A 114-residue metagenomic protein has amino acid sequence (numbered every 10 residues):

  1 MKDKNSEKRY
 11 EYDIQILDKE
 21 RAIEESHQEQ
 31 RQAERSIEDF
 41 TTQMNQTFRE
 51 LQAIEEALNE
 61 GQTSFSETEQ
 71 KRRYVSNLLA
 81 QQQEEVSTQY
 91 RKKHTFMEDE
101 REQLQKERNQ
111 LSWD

Functional and structural regions predicted by a protein language model:
M1-D114: Charge-rich amphipathic alpha-helical interaction elements
